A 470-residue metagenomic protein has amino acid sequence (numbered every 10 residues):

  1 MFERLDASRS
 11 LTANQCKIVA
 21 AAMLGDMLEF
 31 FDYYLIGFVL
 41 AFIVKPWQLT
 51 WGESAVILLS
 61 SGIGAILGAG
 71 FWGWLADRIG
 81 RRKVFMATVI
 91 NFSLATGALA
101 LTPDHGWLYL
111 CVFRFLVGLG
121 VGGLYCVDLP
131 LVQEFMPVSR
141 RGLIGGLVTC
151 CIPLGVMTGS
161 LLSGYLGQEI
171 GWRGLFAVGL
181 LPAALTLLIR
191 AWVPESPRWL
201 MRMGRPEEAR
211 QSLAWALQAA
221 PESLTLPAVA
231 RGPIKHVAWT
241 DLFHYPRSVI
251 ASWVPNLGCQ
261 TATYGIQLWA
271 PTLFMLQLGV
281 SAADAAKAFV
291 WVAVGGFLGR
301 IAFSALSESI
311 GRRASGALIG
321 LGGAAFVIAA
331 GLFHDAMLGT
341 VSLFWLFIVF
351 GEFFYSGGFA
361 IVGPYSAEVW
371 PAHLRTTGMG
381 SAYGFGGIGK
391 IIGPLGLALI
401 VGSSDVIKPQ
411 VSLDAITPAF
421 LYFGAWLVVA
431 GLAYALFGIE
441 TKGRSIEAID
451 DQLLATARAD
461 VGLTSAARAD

Functional and structural regions predicted by a protein language model:
M1-I36: Cytosolic juxtamembrane N-terminal segment immediately preceding the first transmembrane helix of multi-pass
M1-S10, W192-S248, R444-D470: Intracellular cytosolic loops and amphipathic helices of Major Facilitator Superfamily
I36-G37, F243-R300: Extracytoplasmic gate region of multi-pass secondary transporters
L67-G106: Conserved MFS/SLC helix-loop-helix module at the cytosolic interface between two early adjacent transmembrane helices
I90-D104, G322-M337: C-terminal ends and interior cores of transmembrane alpha-helices in multi-pass membrane transporters/permeases
L101-V112, Q168-G171, L332-L346: Helix-loop junctions at membrane interfaces in 12-TM secondary transporters
Y109-G122, S342-G357: Hydrophobic core of transmembrane alpha-helices in multi-pass small-molecule transporters, especially MFS/SLC-type
R140-Q168, P182-A183, Y383-G393: Glycine-rich segments within core transmembrane alpha-helices of 12-TM secondary carriers
